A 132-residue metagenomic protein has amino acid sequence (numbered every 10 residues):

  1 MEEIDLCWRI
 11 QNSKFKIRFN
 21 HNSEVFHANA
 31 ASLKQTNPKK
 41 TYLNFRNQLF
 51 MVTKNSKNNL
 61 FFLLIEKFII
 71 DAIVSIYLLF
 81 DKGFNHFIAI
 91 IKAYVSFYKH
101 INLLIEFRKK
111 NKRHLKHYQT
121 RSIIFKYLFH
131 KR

Functional and structural regions predicted by a protein language model:
M1-D5, K40: Acidic donor-binding loop at a coil-to-helix junction in glycosyltransferase catalytic cores that engages
N12-I105: Active-site-adjacent helix/loop segment of glycosyltransferases that harbors family-specific signature motifs
I91-R132: Membrane-interface aromatic/basic loop that binds lipid-linked glycans or pyrophosphate carriers, typified by
